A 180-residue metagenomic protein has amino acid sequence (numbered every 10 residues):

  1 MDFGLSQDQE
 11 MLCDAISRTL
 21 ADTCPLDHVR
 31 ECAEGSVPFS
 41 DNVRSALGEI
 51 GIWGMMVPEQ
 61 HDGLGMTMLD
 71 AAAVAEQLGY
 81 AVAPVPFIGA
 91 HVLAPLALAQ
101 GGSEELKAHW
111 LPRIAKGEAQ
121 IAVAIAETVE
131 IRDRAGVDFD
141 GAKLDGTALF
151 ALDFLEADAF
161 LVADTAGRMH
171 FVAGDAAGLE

Functional and structural regions predicted by a protein language model:
M1-D8: Intrinsic disorder at enzyme termini
E10, D14, A33, V37-D41 (+1 more regions): An alpha-helix initiation/capping motif
D27-E49: Short secondary-structure junction/hinge motifs that connect adjacent elements
A33-V37, D62-G65, T128-E130: Short, small-residue-enriched loops and turns at beta-alpha junctions that line or gate enzyme active sites
E49-A108, E156: Internal helix-loop-helix
H109-E180: FAD-binding core of flavoproteins
